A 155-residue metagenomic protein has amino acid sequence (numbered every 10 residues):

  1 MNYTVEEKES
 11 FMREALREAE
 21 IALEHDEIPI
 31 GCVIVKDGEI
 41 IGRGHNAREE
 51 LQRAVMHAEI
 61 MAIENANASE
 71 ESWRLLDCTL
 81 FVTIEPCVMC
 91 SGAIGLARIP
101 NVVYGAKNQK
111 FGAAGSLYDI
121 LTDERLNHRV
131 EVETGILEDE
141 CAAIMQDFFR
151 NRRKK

Functional and structural regions predicted by a protein language model:
M1-H25, W73, M89-K155: Zinc-dependent deaminase
V5, R48-E49: A short, polar/acidic, helix/strand-boundary loop motif
D26-I30, L76: Short, basic and Ser/Thr-rich N-terminal targeting/leader segments
I30-G38: Short beta-strand scaffold segments in enzyme catalytic cores
K36-D37, E64, L76: A cytosolic small-molecule/anion-sensing beta-strand core signal
I41-R48: Short beta->alpha transition motifs characteristic of CBS
E50-M61: A short, polar/charged loop-to-alpha-helix boundary motif
S72-I84: Immediate flanking context of iron-sulfur cluster ligation sites
